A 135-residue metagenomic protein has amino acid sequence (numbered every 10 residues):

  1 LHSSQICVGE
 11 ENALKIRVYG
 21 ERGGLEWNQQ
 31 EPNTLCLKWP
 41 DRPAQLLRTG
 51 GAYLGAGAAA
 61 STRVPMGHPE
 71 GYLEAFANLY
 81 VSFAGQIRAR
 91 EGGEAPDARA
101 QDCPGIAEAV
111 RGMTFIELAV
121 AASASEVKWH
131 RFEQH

Functional and structural regions predicted by a protein language model:
L1-N78: NAD(P)-dinucleotide binding in Rossmann-like oxidoreductases
W39, G71, N78-H135: C-terminal helix-rich "cap/oligomerization" subdomain common to oxidoreductases
